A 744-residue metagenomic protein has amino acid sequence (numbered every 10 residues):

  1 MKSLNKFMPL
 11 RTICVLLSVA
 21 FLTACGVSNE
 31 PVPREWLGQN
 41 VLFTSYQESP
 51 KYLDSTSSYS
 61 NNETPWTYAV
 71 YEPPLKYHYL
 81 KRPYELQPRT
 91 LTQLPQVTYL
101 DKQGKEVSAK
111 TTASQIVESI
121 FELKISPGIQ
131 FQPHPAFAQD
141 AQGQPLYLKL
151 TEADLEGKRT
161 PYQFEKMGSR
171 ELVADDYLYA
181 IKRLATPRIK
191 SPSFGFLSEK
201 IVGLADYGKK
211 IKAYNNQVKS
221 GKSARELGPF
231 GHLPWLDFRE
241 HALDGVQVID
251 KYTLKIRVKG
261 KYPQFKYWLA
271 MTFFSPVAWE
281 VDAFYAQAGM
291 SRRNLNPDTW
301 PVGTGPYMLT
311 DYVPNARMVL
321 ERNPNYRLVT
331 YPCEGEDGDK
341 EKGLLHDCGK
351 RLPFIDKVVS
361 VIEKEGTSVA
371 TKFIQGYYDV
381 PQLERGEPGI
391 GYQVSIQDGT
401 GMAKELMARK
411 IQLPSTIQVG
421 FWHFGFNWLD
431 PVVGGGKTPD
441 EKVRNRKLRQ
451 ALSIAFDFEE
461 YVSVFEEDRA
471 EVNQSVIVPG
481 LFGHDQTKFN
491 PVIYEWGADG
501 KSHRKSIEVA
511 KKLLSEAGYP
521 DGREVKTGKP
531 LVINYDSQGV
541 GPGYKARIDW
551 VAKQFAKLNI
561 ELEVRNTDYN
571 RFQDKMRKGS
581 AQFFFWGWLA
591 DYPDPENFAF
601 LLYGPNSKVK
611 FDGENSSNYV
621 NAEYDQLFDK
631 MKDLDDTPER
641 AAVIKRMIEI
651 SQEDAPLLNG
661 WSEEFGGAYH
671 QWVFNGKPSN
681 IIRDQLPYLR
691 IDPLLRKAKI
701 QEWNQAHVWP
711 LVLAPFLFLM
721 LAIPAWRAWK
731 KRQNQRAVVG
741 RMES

Functional and structural regions predicted by a protein language model:
K2-I13: Bacterial N-terminal signal peptides that target proteins for export
T12-T23: Bacterial N-terminal signal peptides
C25-R34, Y79-L80, L94, Y99 (+13 more regions): Extracytoplasmic/periplasmic ligand-capture domains
S45-I116, V302: N-terminal lobe/hinge region of extracytoplasmic solute-binding protein
Q115-V117, D250, P314: Residue-level recognition of beta-strand termini and adjacent short loop/turns
F121-L123, L254-V258: Short, well-ordered beta-strand segments enriched in hydrophobic/aromatic residues
E653, F665-H670: Extracellular/luminal re-entrant pore-loop and selectivity-filter region at the outer mouth of the permeation pathway
G660: Active-site-proximal polar cores
